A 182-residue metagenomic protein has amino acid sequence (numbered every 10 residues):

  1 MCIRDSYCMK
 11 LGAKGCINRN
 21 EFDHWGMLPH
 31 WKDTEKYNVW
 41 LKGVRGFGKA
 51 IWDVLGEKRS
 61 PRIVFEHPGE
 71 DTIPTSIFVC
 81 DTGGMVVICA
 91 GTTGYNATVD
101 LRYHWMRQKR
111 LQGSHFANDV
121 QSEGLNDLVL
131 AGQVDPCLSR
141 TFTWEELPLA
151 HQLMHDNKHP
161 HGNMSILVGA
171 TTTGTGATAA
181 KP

Functional and structural regions predicted by a protein language model:
R4, G91, F116, G169: Cofactor-binding loop segments of dinucleotide-utilizing enzymes, especially the Rossmann-like FAD- and NAD(P)+-binding
R4-D71: Adenosine-nucleotide cofactor-binding segment
R4-M9, Y95-L101, S122: Short, glycine/polar-rich helix-capping loops at beta-to-alpha or helix-loop-helix junctions that flank or form
I17, T82-C89, V99-L138: Rossmann-fold dehydrogenase core element
G26, I73-P74, N96-A97, G174: Glycine/Thr-rich phosphate-binding loops of Rossmann-like dinucleotide-binding domains
K58, P74-I77, D119-P182: C-terminal hydrophobic helical "lid"/dimerization subdomain of Rossmann-like NAD(P)H-dependent oxidoreductases
P61-F65, G84, N163: Short SAM/SAH-binding signature in class I
G69-D71, T92-Y95, N118: Short beta->alpha connector loops
